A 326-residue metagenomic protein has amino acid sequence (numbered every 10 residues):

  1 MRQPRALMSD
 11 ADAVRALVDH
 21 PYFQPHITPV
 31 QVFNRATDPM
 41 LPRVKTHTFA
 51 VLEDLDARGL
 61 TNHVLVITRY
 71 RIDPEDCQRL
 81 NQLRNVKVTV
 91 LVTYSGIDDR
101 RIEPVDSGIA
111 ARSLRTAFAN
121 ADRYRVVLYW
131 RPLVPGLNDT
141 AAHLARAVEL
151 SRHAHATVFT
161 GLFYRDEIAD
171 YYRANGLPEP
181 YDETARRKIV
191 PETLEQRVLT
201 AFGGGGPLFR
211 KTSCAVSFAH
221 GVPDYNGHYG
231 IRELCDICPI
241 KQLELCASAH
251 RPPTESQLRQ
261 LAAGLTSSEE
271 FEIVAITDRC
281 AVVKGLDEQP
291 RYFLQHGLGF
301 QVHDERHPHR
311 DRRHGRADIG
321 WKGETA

Functional and structural regions predicted by a protein language model:
M1-T89, L286-D287, F293-A326: Conserved Radical SAM active-site core
R2-A11, A36-V44, D98-A117, V134-A145: Conserved non-cysteine loop/helix-boundary elements of the Radical SAM core domain that shape
V14-V18, F49-E53, C77-L80, A111-F118 (+2 more regions): Generic structural signal for well-ordered alpha-helices, preferentially at hydrophobic/aromatic core positions
V30-L41, R71-P74, V88-P104, P132-L137 (+1 more regions): Conserved radical SAM core fold
P42-K45, E75-R79, R101-E103, L137-L144 (+2 more regions): A short acidic (Asp/Glu
K87-V92, N138-A156, S213-C235: Short, electropositive alpha-helical surface patch
A111-Y171, A201-K211: Conserved C-terminal portion of the radical SAM core fold that forms the substrate/S-adenosylmethionine-binding
A169-A326: C-terminal accessory extensions appended to soluble enzyme cores
